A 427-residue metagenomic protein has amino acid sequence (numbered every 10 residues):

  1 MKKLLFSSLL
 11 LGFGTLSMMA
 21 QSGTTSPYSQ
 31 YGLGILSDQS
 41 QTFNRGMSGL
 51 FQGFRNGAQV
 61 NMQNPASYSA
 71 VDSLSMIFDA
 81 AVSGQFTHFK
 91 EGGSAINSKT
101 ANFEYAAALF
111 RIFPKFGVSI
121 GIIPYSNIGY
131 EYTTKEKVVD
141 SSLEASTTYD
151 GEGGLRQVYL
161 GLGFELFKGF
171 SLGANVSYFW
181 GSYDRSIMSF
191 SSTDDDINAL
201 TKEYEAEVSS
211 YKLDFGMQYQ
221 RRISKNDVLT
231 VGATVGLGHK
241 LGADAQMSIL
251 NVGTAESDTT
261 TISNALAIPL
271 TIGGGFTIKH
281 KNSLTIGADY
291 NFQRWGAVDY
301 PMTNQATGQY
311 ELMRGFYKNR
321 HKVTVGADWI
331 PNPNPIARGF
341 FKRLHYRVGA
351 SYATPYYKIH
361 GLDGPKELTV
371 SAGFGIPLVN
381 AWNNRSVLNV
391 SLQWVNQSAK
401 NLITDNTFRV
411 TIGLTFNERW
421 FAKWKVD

Functional and structural regions predicted by a protein language model:
M1-T25: Bacterial Sec-dependent N-terminal signal peptides
Q21-D427: Subset of outer-membrane beta-barrel
